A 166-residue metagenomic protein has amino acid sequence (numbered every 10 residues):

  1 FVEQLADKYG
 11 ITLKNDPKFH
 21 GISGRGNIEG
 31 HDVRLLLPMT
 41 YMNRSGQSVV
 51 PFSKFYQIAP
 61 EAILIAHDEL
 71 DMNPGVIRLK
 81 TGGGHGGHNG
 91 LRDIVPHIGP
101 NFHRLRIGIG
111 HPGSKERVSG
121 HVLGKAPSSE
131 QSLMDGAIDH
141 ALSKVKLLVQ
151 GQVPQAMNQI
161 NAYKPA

Functional and structural regions predicted by a protein language model:
F1-G82, R92-L105, P112-R117, G124 (+2 more regions): Nucleotide and nucleotide-moiety/phosphate-recognizing core
H85: Conserved TIR/SEFIR loop-to-helix hotspot centered on a Trp-containing motif with a nearby acidic residue
H88-N89: Active-site PLP attachment segment
